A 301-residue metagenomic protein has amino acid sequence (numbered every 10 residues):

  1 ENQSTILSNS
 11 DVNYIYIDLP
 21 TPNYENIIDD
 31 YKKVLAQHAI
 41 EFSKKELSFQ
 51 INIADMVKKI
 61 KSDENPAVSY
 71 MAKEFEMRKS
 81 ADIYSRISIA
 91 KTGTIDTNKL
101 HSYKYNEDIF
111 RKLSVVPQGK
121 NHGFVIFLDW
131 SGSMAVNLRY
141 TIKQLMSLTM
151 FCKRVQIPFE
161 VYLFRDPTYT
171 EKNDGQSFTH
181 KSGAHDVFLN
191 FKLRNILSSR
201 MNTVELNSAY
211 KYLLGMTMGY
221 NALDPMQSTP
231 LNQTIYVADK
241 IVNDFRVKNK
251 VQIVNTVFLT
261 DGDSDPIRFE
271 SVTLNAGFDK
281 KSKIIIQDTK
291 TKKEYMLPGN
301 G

Functional and structural regions predicted by a protein language model:
N2-G301: Acidic, glycine-rich A-domain
